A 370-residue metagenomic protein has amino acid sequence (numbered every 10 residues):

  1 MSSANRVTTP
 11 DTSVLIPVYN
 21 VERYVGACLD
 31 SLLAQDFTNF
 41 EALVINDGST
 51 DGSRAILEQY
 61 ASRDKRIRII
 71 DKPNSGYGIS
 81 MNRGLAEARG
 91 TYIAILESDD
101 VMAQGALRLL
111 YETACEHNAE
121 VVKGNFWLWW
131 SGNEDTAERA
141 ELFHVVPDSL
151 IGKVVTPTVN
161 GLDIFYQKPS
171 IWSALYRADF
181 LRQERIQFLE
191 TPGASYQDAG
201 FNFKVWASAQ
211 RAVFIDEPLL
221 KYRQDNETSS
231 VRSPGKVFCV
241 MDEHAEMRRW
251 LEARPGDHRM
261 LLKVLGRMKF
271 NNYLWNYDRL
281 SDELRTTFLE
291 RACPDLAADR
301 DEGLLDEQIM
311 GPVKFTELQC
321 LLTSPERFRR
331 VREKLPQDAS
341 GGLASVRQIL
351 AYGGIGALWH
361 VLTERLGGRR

Functional and structural regions predicted by a protein language model:
M1-L33: N-proximal low-complexity "stem/linker" segments adjacent to membrane-targeting elements
P10-S13, E41, G200: Cell-envelope/extracellular polymer assembly enzymes that use nucleotide-activated donors
S31, N46-A55, P73-S75: A conserved acidic beta->alpha catalytic loop
N39-G48, R68-P73, E97-S98: Short beta-strand/loop segment that forms part of the nucleotide-sugar
K72-A88, V101: Glycine-rich, basic loop-to-helix element that forms the pyrophosphate-binding segment of sugar-nucleotide handling
Y77, S98-D216, L220-V237: Donor-binding/catalytic cores of nucleotide-activated saccharide and glycerol-phosphate transferases/polymerases
I93: Short aromatic/hydrophobic "clamp" motif used to bind/position activated sugar donors
A119, R279-R370: Membrane-interface aromatic/basic loop that binds lipid-linked glycans or pyrophosphate carriers, typified by
